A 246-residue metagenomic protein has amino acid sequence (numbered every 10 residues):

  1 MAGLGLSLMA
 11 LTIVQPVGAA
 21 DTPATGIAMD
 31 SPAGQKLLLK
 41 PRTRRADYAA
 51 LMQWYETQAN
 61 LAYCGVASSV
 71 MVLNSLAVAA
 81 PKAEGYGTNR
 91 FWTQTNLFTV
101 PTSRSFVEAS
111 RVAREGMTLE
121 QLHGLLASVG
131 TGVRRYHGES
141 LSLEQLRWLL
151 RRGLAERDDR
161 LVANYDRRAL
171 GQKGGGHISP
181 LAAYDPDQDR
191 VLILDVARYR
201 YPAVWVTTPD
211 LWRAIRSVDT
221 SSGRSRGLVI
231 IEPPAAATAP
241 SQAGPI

Functional and structural regions predicted by a protein language model:
A2-T12: Bacterial N-terminal signal peptides
Q15-A19: Sec/Tat signal peptide C-region and signal peptidase I cleavage site
T22-L141, T220, E232-P245: Cysteine-nucleophile protease catalytic domains, especially the papain-like/related folds used in DUB/UBL proteases
N60-A62, D159, G227: A generic secondary-structure signal marking the coil-to-beta-strand transition
S68, H137-E139, Y165-R167, D185 (+2 more regions): A mature extracytoplasmic/lumenal domain signature
L141-L192: Active-site-adjacent substructure of cysteine-protease-like catalytic cores
P186-I246: Noncatalytic regulatory segments and standalone regulatory/sensor domains
